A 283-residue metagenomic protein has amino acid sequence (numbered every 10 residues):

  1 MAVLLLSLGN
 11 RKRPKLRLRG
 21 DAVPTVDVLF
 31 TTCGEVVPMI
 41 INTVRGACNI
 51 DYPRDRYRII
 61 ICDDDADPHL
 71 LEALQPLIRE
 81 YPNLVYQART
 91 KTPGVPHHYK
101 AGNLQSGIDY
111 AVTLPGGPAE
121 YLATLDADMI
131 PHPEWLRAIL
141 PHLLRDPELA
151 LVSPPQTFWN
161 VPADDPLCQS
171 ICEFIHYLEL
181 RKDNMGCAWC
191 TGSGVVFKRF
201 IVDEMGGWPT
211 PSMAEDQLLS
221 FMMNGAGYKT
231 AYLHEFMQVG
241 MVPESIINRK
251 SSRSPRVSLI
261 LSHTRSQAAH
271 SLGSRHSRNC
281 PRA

Functional and structural regions predicted by a protein language model:
M1-V23, R79: N-terminal membrane-anchoring/stem segments of glycan-assembly enzymes
L6-S7, I78-Y121, P133-M213, L218 (+2 more regions): Long helical/loop segments within the catalytic core of UDP-sugar-dependent glycosyltransferases, especially the large
T25-D27, R58, L218: Cell-envelope/extracellular polymer assembly enzymes that use nucleotide-activated donors
D27-E35, I50, H142: A conserved hydrophobic helix/loop-capping motif in glycosyltransferases and polysaccharide synthases
V36-N49: Short, well-formed alpha-helical segments that are part of the catalytic scaffolds of diverse glycosyltransferases
C48-P96, V112: Acidic donor-binding segment of Leloir-type glycosyltransferases
P155, A231-V239: Catalytic beta-strand/loop signature of glycosyltransferases that borders the donor
